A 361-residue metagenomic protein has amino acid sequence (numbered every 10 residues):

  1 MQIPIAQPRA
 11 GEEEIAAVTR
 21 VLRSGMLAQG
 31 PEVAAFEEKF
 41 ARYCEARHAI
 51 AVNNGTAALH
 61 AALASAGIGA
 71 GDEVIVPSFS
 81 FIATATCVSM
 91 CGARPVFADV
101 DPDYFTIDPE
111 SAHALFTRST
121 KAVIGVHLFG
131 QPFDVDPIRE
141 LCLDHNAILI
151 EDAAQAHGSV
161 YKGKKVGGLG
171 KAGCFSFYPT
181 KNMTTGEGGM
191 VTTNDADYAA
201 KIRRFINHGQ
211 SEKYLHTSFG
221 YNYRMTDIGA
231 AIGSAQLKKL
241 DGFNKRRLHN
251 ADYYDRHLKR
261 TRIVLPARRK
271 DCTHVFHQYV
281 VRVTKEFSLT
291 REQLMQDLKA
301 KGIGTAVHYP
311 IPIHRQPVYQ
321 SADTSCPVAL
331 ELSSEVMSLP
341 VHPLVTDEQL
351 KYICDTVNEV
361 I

Functional and structural regions predicted by a protein language model:
M1-M26, P31, P340: N-terminal "arm"/small-domain region of PLP-dependent enzymes with the aminotransferase-like
M26-E73, C87-C91, F97-D99, K164: Phosphate-binding glycine-rich loop
A34-E38, A46-A49, E110, A122-V126 (+3 more regions): PLP-dependent aminotransferase class I/II
I50, I75, V96, I148-I150 (+3 more regions): Structural detector of well-ordered beta-strand residues that form the stable sheet scaffold of enzyme domains
A64-A153, V160: PLP-dependent aminotransferase-like
E151-T184, E212-T217, V264: Conserved active-site segment immediately N-terminal to the catalytic lysine that forms the internal aldimine
G168-R204, Q210, D227-A230: Active-site PLP attachment segment
